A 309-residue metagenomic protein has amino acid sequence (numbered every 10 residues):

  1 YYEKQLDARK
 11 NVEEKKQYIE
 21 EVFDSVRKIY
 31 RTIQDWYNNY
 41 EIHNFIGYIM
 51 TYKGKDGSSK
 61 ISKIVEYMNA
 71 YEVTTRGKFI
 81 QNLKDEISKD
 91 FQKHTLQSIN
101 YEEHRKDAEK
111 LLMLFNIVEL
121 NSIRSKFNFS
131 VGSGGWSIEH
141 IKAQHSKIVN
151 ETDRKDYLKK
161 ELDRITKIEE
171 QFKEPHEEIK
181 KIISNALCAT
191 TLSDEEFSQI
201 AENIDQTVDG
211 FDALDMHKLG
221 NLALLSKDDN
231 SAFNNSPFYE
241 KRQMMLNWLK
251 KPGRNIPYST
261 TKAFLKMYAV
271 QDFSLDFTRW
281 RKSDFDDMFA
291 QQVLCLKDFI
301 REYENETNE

Functional and structural regions predicted by a protein language model:
Y1-E309: Flexible coil/loop and intrinsically disordered segments
